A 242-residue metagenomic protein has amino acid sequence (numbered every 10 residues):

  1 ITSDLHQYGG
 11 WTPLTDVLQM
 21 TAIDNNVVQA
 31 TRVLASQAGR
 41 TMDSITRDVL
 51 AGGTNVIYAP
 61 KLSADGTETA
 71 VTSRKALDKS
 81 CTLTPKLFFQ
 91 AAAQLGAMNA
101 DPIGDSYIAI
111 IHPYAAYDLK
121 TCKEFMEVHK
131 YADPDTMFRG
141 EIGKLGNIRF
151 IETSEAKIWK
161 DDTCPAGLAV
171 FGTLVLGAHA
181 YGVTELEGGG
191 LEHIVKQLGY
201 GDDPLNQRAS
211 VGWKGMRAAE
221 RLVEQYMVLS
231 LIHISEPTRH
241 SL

Functional and structural regions predicted by a protein language model:
I1-G10: Assembly/oligomerization interface modules of large self-assembling protein complexes
D4, A100-I103, D203: Solvent-exposed alpha-helices and their adjacent loops that cap or buttress functional pockets in soluble metabolic
G9, G104-S106, N147, R208: Extracellular structured ligand-interaction cores
L14-D16, P113: Residues immediately flanking
L18-A97: Alpha-helical scaffold segments that mediate packing/assembly in large oligomeric complexes
A70-Q94, Y114-L231, S235: Sequence/fold signature of self-assembling virion shell proteins
G96, D101-I103, Y107-H112: Extended amphipathic alpha-helical segments with heptad-repeat/coiled-coil character used for oligomerization, fusion
I234-L242: A short, hydrophobic C-terminal helix/tail in secreted or cell-surface proteins
